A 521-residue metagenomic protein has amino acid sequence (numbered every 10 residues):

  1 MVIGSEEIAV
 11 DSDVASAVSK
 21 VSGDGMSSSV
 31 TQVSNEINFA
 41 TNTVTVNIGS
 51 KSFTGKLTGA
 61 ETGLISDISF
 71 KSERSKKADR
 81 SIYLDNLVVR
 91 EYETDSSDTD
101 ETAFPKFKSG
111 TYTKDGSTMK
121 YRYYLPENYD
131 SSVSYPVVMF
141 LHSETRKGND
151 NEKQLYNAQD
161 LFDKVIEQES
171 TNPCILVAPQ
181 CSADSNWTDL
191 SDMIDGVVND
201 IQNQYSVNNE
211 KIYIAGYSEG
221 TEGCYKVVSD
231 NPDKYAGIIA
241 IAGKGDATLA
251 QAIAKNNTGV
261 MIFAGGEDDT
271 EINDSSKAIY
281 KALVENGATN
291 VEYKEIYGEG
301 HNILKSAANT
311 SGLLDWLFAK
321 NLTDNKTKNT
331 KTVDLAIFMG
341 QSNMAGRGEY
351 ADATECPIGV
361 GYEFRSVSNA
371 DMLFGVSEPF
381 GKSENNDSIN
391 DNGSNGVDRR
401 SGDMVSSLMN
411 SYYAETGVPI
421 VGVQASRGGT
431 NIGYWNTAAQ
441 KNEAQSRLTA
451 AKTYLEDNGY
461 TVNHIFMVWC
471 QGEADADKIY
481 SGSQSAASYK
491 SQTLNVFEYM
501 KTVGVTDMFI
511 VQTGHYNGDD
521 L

Functional and structural regions predicted by a protein language model:
M1-V14: Secretory/extracellular carbohydrate-interaction modules and structurally similar beta-sandwich "look-alikes"
S29-T45: Localized edge beta-strand/strand-to-loop motifs within extracellular or lumenal beta-rich domains
G55-D85: Flexible glycan-contacting loops in extracellular carbohydrate-active proteins
E93-Y135, Y217, I279-K281, V291-E292 (+1 more regions): A domain-start/cap signature at the N-terminus of enzymes
N128-Y129, V133, S185-S218, N410 (+1 more regions): Gly/Ser-rich "nucleophile elbow"/oxyanion-hole loop immediately N-terminal to the catalytic nucleophile in hydrolases
Y129-Y135, F140, E144-S185, A345-G346: Short substrate-entry loop that stabilizes the transition state in hydrolases
L141-G148, C181, Q202-Y205, Y217 (+5 more regions): Cell-envelope and extracellular/periplasmic
F263, E267-K326: C-terminal catalytic histidine-bearing segment of alpha/beta-hydrolase fold enzymes
